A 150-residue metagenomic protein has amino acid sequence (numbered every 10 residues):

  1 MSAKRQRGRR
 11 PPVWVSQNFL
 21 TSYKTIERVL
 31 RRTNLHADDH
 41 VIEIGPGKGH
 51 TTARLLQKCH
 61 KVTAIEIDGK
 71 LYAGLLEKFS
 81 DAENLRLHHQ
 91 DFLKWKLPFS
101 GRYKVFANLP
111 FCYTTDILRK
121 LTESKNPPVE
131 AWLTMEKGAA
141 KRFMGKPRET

Functional and structural regions predicted by a protein language model:
M1-T150: Catalytic cores of RNA-modifying enzymes
